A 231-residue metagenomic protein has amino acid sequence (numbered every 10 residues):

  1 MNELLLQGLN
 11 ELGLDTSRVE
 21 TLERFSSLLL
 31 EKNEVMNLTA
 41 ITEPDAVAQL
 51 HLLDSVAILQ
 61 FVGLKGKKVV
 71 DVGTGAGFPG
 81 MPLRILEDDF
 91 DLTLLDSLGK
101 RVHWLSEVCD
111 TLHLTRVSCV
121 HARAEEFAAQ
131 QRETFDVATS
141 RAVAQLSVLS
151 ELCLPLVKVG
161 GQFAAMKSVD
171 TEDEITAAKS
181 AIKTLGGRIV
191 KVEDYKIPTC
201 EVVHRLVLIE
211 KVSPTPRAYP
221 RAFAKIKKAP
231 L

Functional and structural regions predicted by a protein language model:
M1-G66, V70, K100-V117, A222-F223: Class I SAM-dependent transferase core
T42, H121-R123, K191-E193: Short loop/edge segments at beta-strand edges and connector loops that shape dinucleotide/nucleotide cofactor-binding
V56-A144, S150-E151: Conserved SAM/SAH cofactor-binding pocket of Class I
E87, V157-V159: Helix-to-beta-strand junctions that scaffold the AdoMet/dcAdoMet cofactor pocket in Class I SAM-dependent enzymes
R101-H103, T171, I175: Short alpha-helix immediately C-terminal to the canonical SAM-binding loop
E125, S168-E172, I197: Short "lid" loop at the C-terminus of a central beta-strand within the Rossmann-like core of SAM-dependent
G160-D170: Conserved beta-strand signature within the Rossmann-like core of class I S-adenosyl-L-methionine
T176-L231: SAM/dcSAM-binding transferase cores
